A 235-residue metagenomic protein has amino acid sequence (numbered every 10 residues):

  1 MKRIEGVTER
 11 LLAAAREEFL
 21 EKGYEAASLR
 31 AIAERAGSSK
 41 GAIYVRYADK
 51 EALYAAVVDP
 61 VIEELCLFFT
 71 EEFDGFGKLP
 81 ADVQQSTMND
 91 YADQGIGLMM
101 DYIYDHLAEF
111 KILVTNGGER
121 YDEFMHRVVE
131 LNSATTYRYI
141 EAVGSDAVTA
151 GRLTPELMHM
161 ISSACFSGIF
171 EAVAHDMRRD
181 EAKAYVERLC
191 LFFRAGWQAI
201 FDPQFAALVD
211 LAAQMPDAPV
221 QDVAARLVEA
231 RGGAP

Functional and structural regions predicted by a protein language model:
M1-I4, Q204-P235: N-terminal intrinsically disordered/low-complexity leader segments
I4, L29, D59-E64, E71: Short, basic, alpha-helical segments at the C-terminal edge of helix-turn-helix-like DNA-binding modules
R10, A14, E18-A52, A56: Helix-turn-helix
K50, V57, V61, L65 (+7 more regions): Hydrophobic/aromatic residues within well-ordered alpha-helical segments
A56, E71-Y102: Hydrophobic alpha-helical connector segments
L79-Q85, L113-E119, V148-A150: Short linear capping/connector segments at secondary-structure termini
Q94-Y102, G118-S145, E156-S163: Amphipathic alpha-helical packing segments from all-alpha helical-bundle domains
K111, E141-F193, F201-A212: Hydrophobic/aromatic-rich alpha-helical bundle segments in the mid-to-C-terminal region
